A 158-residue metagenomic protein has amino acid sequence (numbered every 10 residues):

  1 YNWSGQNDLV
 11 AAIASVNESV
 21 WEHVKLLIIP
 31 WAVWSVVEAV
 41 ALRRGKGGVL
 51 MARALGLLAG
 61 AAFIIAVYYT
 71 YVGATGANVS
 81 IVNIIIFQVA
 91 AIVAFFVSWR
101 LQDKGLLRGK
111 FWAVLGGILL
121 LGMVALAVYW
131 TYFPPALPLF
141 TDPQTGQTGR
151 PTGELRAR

Functional and structural regions predicted by a protein language model:
Y1-Q6, A127-T131: Alpha-helical transmembrane segments of multi-pass membrane proteins
Q6-S15, G76-A77, P135-P143: Membrane-interface helix termini and inter-helical loops of multi-pass transporters
A12-L26, Q147-R158: Short aromatic-rich membrane-water interface segments that cap or initiate transmembrane helices in multi-pass membrane
K25-E38, Q88-R100: Hydrophobic cores of alpha-helical transmembrane segments in multi-pass inner/ER membrane proteins, independent
W34, A52-V72: Small-polar-interrupted transmembrane alpha-helices in polytopic inner-membrane proteins
A61-A66, I92-F96, G116-Y129: Hydrophobic core of alpha-helical transmembrane segments in multi-pass integral membrane proteins
T70-I81: Membrane-interface helix caps and helix-loop-helix hairpins in membrane proteins
Q102-R158: Terminal transmembrane helical module of multi-pass membrane proteins
